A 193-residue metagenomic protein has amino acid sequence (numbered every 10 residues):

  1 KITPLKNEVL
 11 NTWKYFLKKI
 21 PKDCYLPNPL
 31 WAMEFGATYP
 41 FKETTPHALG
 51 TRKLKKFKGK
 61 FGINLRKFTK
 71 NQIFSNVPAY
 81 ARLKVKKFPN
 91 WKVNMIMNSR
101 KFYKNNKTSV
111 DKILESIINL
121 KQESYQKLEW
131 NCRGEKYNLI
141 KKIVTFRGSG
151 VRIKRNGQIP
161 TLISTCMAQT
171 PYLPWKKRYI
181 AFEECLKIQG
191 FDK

Functional and structural regions predicted by a protein language model:
K1: Conserved beta strand-loop-helix elements of the APE1-like EEP
P4-N7, N11, D192: C-terminal peripheral helix-coil segments that are non-catalytic and often amphipathic
I20-K193: C-terminal target-recognition/interaction regions appended to catalytic cores
